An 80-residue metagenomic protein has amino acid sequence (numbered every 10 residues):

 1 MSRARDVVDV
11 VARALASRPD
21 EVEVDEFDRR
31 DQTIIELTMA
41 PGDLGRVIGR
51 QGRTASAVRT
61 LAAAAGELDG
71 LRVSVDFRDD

Functional and structural regions predicted by a protein language model:
M1-L44, S56-D80: RNA-contacting regions in translation and RNA-metabolism proteins, encompassing KH/S1 modules where present
I48-G52: Glycine-centered tight-turn and secondary-structure capping sites
